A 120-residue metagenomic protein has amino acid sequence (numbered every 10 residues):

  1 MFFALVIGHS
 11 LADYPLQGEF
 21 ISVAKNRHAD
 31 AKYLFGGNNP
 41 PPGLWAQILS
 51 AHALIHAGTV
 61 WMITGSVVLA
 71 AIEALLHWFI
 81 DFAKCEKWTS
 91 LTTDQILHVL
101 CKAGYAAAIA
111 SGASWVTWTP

Functional and structural regions predicted by a protein language model:
M1, V60-L69: Transmembrane helix interruption/hinge and helix-loop junction motifs
A4-H56, A74, W78-I109, W115-W118: Interhelical loop and helix-boundary elements at the membrane-water interface of polytopic inner-membrane proteins
